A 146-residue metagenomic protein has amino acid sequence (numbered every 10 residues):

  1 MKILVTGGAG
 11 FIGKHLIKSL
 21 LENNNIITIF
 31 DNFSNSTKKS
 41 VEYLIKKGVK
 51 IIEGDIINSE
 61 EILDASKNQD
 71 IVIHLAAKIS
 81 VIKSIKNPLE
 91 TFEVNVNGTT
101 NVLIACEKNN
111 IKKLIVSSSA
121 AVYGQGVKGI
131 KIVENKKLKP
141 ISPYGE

Functional and structural regions predicted by a protein language model:
M1-E146: N-terminal Rossmann-like NAD(P)+-binding domain of SDR-like oxidoreductases, especially those catalyzing
